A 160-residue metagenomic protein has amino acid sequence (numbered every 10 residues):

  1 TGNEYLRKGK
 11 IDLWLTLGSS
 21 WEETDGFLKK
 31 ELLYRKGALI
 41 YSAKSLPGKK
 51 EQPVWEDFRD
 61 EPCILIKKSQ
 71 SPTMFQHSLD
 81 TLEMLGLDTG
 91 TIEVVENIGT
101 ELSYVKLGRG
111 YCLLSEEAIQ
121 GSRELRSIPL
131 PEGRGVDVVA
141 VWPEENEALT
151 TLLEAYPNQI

Functional and structural regions predicted by a protein language model:
T1-E22, V94-V95: Central regulatory/effector-binding core of bacterial HTH transcription factors
Y5-R7, F58, L102-G108, A140: Hydrophobic residues within well-ordered alpha-helices
G9-K10, R35, D60-E61, L85 (+3 more regions): Structured helix-beta-strand junction loops
L15-D25, I98-R126: A ligand-binding cleft/hinge motif common to bilobed small-molecule-binding domains
E22-R35, K49-E51, Q120-L130, G135: Ligand-binding "clamshell"
F27-G37, Y41-C63, T150: Flexible hinge/capping segments at coil-to-helix
E61-L85: Secondary-structure junction motif
S127-I160: A late-sequence structural motif
